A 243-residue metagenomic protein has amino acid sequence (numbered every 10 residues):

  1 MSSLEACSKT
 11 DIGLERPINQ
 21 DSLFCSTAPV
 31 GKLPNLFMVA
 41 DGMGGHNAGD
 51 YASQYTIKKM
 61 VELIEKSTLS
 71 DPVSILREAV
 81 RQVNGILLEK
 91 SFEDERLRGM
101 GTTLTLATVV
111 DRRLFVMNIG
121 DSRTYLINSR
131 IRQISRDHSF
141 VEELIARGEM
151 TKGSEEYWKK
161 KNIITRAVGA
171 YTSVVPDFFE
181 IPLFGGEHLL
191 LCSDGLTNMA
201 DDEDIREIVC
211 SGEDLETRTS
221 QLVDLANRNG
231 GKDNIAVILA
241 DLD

Functional and structural regions predicted by a protein language model:
M1-D243: PP2C/PPM-type serine/threonine phosphatase catalytic domain
